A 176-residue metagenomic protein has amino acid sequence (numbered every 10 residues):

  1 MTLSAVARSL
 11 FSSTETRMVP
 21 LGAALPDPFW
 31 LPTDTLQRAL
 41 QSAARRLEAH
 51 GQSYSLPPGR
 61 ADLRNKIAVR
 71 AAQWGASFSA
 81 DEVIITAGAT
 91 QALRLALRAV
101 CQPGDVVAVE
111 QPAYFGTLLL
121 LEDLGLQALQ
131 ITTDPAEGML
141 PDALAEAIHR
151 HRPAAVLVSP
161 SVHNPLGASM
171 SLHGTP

Functional and structural regions predicted by a protein language model:
M1-Q41, N65: N-terminal basic, amphipathic alpha-helical segments
L40-P176: Conserved core of the PLP fold type I
